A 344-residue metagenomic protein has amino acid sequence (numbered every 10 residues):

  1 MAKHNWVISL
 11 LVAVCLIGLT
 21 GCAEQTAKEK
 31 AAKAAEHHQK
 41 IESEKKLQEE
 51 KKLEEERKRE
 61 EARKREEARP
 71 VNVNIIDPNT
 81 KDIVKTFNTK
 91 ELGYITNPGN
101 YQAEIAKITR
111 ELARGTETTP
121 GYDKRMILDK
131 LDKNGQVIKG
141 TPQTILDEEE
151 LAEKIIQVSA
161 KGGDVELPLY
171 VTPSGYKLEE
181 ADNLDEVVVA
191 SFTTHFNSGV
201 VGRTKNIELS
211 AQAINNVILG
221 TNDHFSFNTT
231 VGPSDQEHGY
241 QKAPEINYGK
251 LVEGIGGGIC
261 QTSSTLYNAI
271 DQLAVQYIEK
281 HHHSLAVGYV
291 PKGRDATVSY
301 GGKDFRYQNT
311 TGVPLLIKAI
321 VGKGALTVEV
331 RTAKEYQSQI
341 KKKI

Functional and structural regions predicted by a protein language model:
A2-W6, C22-I344: Surface-exposed, secretory/extracytoplasmic low-complexity segments enriched in Ser/Thr/Asn/Gly/Pro
N5-V14: Sec-dependent N-terminal signal peptides
